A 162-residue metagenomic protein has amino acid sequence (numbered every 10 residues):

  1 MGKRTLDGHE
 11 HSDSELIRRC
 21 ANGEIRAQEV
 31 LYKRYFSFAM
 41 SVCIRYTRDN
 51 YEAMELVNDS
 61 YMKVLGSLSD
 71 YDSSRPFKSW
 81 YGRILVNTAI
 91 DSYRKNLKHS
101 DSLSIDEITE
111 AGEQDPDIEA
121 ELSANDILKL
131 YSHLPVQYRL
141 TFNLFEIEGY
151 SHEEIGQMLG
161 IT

Functional and structural regions predicted by a protein language model:
K3-D7, A21-E29, M40-D59, E148 (+1 more regions): Short, charged helix-capping/linker segments at alpha-helix termini
H9-E10, K98-A124, S151: Internal acidic/polar
H11, K129-S132, V136-L140, E148-T162: Helix-turn-helix DNA-binding module
A21-N22, R45-R48, N58-P76, K95-L97: Sigma70-family region 2
R26, F38, D126-L130, R139-L140: Pre-recognition alpha-helix immediately N-terminal to the DNA-recognition helix within helix-turn-helix or winged-helix
L31, Y35, A39, S60 (+1 more regions): Residue-level preference for hydrophobic side chains embedded in well-ordered alpha helices
S60, I84, F142, I155-G156: Hydrophobic positions on the alpha-helical face of helix-turn-helix-like DNA-binding modules
S69-S73, R83-L103, A120: Arg/Lys-rich amphipathic alpha helix in sigma70-family domain 2
